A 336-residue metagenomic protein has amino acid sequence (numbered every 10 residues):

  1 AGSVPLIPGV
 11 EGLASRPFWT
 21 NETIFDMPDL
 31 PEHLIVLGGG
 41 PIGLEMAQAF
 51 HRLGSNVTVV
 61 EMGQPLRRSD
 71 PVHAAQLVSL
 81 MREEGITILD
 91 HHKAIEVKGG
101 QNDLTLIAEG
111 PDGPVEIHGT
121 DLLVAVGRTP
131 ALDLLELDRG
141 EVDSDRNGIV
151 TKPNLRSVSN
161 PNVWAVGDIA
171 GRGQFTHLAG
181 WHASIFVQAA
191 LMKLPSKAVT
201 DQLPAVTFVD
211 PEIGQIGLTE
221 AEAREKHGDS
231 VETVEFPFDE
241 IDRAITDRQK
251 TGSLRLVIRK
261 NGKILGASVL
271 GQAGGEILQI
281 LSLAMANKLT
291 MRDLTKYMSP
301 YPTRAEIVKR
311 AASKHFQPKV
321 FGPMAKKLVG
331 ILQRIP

Functional and structural regions predicted by a protein language model:
A1, T20-E22, D90-H92, K98 (+1 more regions): Short loop/edge segments at beta-strand edges and connector loops that shape dinucleotide/nucleotide cofactor-binding
G2-N56, V60, E84-T87, D138-S159: Glycine-rich dinucleotide-binding loop and its adjacent helix/turn
G2-S3, G110, L123, G127-R128: Short glycine-/small-residue-rich Rossmann-like dinucleotide-binding loops
V4-L6, D143-D145, K193-P204, D229-V234: A short alpha-helix-loop-beta-strand transition element characteristic of N-terminal alpha/beta dinucleotide-binding
V4-P5, L13, N147-P161, E220 (+2 more regions): FAD-binding beta-loop-beta segment adjacent to the flavin cofactor pocket
A14-P31, E116-L194, T295: FAD-site-proximal beta/loop scaffold in flavoenzymes
F25-D26, P31-I35, P41-G113, G173-G180 (+2 more regions): Rossmann-like dinucleotide-binding cores of NAD(P)H-dependent redox enzymes
L191, S196, F208-T219, R224-P336: Flexible, glycine-rich terminal cap/loop adjacent to redox cofactors in electron-transfer oxidoreductases
